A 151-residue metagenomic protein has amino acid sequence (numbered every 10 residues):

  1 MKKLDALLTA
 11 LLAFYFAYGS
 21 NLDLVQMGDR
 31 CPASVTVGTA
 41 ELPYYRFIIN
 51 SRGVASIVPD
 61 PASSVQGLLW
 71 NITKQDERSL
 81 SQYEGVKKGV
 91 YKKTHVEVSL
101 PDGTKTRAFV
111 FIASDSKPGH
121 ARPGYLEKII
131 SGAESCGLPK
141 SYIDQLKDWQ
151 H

Functional and structural regions predicted by a protein language model:
M1-K3: Positively charged n-region of N-terminal signal peptides that target proteins for export
L7-H151: Glycine-aromatic micro-motifs
